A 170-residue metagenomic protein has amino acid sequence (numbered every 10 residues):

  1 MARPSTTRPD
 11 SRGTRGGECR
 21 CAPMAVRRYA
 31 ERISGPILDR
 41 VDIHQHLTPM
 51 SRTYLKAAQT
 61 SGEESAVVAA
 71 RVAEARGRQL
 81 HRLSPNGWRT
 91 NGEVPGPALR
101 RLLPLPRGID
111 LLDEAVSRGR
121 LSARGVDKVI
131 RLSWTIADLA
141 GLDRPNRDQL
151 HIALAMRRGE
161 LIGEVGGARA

Functional and structural regions predicted by a protein language model:
M1-A170: Basic, amphipathic alpha-helical bundle interface domains used for macromolecular binding and assembly
